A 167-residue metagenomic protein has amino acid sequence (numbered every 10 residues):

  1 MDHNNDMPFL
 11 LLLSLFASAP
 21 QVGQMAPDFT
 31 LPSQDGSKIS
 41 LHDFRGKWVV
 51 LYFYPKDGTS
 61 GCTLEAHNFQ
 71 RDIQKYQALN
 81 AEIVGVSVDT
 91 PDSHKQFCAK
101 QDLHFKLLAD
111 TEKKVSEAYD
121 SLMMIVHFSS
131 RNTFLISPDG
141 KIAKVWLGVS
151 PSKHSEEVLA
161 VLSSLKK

Functional and structural regions predicted by a protein language model:
H3-D28, H42: N-proximal helix/coil linker or "cap" segments that precede and/or mark the start of modular domains
P20, S33-Q34, I136-S137: Short, acidic, Ser/Thr-enriched surface-loop or helix-capping motifs
A26-P27, W48, S130-N132: Short loop/turn microsegments at loop-to-beta-strand junctions
F29-V49: A short beta-strand-turn-helix
H42-T63: Short active-site neighborhood of thiol/selenol oxidoreductases, capturing the structured segment around
T63-D102, E112-V115: Structural microenvironment flanking redox-active thiols in thiol-disulfide oxidoreductases
H104-F105, M123-F134: Structural micro-motif
S129-K167: Thiol-/selenol-based redox modules, centered on thioredoxin-like and closely related oxidoreductase domains
